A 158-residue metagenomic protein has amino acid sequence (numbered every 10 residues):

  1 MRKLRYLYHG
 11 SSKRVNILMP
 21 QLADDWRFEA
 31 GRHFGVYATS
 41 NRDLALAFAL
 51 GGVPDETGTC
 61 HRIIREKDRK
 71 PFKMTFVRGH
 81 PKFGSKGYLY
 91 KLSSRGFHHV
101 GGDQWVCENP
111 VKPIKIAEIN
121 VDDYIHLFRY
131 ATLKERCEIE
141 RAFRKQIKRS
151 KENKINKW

Functional and structural regions predicted by a protein language model:
M1, R32, G51-W158: Conserved NAD+-utilizing ADP-ribose enzyme module
M1-R32, L50-G51: ADP-ribose/NAD+-binding catalytic cleft of ART/PARP-like enzymes
R14-V15, L46, G96-H98: Glycine-rich nucleotide phosphate-binding loop and flanking beta-alpha elements of Rossmann-like dinucleotide-binding
R42, L46-A49: Compact, glycine/acidic-enriched structural inserts
